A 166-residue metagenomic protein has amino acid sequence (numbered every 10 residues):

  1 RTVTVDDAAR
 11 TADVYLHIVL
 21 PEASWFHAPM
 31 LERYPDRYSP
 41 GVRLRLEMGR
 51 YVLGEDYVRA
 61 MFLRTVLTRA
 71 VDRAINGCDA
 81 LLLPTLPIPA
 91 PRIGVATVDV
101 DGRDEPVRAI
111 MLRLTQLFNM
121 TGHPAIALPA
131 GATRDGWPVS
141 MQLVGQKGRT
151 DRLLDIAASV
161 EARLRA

Functional and structural regions predicted by a protein language model:
R1-Y15, R50-D56, R73: Gly/Ser-rich, acidic/histidine-flanked active-site/gating loops
T2-D6, T85, L128: Conserved beta-strand termini and adjacent loop/short-helix elements that scaffold enzyme active sites in alpha/beta
D6-R10, A90, T133: Positions that flank functional sites
A12, P91-G94, W137, L153: Short glycine-/acidic-enriched loop or helix-start segments at secondary-structure transitions that form or flank
A12-F26: Charged, often glycine-rich, active-site loop that binds/positions anionic groups
H17-P21, D99-D101, V144-G145: Short, hinge-like loop/turn segments at secondary-structure boundaries
H27-M120: Serine-dependent amide/ester hydrolase catalytic core
V52, V58-M61, R69-D72, N119-A166: Structural helix-boundary/capping segments
